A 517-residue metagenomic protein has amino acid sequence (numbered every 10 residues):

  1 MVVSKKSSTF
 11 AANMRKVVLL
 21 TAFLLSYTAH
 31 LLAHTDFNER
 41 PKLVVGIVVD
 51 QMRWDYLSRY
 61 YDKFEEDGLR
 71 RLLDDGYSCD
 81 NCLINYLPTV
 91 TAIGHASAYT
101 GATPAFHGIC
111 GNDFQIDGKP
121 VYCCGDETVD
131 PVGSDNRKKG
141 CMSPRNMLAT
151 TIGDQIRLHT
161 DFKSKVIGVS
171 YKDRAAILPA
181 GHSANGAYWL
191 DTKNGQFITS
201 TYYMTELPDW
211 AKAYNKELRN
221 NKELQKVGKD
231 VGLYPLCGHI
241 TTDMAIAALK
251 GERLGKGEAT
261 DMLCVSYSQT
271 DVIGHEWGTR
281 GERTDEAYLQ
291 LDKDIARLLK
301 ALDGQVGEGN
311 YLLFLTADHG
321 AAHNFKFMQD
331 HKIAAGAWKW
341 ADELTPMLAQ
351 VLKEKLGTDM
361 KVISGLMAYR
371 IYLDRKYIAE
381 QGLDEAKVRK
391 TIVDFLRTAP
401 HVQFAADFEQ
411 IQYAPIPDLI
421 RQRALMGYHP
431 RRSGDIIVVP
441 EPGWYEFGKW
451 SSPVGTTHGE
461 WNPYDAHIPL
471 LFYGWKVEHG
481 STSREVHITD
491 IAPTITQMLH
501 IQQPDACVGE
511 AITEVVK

Functional and structural regions predicted by a protein language model:
M1-D36: Bacterial Sec-dependent N-terminal signal peptides
P41-R53, L72, A98, I156 (+7 more regions): Beta-strand elements within well-structured catalytic alpha/beta cores of enzymes that handle phosphate/sulfate esters
L57-F106, K165-I167: Short, structured active-site-proximal loop/turn typified by the sulfatase FGly-forming signature C/S-X-P-X-R
F64, N81, V90, N112-C141 (+6 more regions): Secreted, luminal/periplasmic, and some membrane-associated catalytic domains that remodel anionic oxygen-ester
C79-Y99, G168-I177, S266-S268, A317-G320 (+1 more regions): Short, solvent-exposed turn/loop segments enriched in Gly/Ser/Thr/Pro and often Arg
T103, G108-A259, S268-H275, D394 (+2 more regions): His/Asp/Glu-rich, glycine-adjacent segments that coordinate divalent cations and/or stabilize oxyanion chemistry on
P235-G257, T270-Y311, T391, F395 (+1 more regions): A long, amphipathic alpha-helix that forms part of the scaffold/cap immediately adjacent to metal-dependent active
W338, D342-G382, G455-L499, T513-V516: Substrate-binding rim/cap in mid-to-C-terminal beta-strand-loop elements of soluble/periplasmic
